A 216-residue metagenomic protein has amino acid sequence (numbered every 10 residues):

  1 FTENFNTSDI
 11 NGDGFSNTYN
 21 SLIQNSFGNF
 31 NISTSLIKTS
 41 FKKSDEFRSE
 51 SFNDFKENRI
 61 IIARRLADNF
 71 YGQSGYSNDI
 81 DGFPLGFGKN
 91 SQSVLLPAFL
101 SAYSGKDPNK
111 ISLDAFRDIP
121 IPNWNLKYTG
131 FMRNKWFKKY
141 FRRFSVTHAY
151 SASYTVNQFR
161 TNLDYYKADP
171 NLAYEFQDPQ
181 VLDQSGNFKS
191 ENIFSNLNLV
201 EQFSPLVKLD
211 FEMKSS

Functional and structural regions predicted by a protein language model:
F1-S216: Exposed, low-structure sequence patches enriched in small/polar residues
